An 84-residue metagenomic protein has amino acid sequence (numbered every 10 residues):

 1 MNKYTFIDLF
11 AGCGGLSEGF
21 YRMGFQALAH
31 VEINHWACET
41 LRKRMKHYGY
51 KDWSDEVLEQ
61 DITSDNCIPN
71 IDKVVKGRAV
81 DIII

Functional and structural regions predicted by a protein language model:
M1-I84: Conserved active-site and SAM-binding loop architecture of S-adenosyl-L-methionine-dependent nucleic-acid
